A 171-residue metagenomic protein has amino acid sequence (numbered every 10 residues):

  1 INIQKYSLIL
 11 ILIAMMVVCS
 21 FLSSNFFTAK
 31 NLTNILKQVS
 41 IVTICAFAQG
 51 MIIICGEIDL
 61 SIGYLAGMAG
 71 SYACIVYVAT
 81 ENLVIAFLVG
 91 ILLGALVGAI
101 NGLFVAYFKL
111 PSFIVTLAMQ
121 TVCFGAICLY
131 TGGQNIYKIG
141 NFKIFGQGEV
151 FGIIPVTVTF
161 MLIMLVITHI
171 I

Functional and structural regions predicted by a protein language model:
I1-Y6, F27: Transmembrane alpha-helical segments of polytopic membrane transport and secretion proteins
K5-L10, I35, V42-T43, Y64-M68 (+3 more regions): Hydrophobic alpha-helical transmembrane segments
I11-F27, C55, I127-G132, T168-I171: Structural signal for alpha-helical transmembrane segments and their membrane-water exit/capping regions in multi-pass
M15, A69-G70, L93, M119-C123 (+1 more regions): Transmembrane alpha-helical core residues of multi-pass small-molecule transporters, especially secondary transporters
V17-A79, L103-L110: Single transmembrane alpha-helix segments in multi-pass membrane proteins
V42, A46, A95-L103, C128 (+1 more regions): Transmembrane alpha-helical segments of multi-pass membrane transport proteins and ion-pumping complexes
T80-Q120: Alpha-helical transmembrane segments within multi-pass membrane transporters and channels
F108, S112-I171: Transmembrane helix-bundle core of multi-pass membrane transporters and related energy-transducing complexes
